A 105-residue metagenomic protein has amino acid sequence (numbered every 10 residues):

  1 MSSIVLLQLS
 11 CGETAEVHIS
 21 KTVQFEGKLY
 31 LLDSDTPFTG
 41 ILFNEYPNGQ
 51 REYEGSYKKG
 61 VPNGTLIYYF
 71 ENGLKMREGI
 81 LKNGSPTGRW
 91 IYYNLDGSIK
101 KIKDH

Functional and structural regions predicted by a protein language model:
M1-L6: Sec-dependent N-terminal signal peptides
L7-H105: Glycine/tyrosine- and acidic-biased, solvent-exposed loop/turn segments at the edges of beta-strands
